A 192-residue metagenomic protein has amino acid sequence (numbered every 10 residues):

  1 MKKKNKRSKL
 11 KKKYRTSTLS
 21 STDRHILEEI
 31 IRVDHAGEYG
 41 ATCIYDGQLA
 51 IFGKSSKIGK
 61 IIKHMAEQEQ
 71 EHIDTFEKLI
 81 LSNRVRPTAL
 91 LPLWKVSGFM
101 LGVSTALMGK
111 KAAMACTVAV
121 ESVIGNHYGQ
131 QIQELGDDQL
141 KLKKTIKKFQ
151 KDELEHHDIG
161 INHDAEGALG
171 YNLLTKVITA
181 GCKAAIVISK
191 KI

Functional and structural regions predicted by a protein language model:
M1-I192: Non-heme di-metal
